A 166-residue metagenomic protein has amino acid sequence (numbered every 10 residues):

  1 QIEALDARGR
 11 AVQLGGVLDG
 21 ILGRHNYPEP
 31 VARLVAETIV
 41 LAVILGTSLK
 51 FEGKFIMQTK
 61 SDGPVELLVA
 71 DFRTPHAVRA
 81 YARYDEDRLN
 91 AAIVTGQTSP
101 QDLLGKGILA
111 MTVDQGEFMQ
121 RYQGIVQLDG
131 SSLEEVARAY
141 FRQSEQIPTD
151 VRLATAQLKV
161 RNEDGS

Functional and structural regions predicted by a protein language model:
Q1-S166: Interaction interfaces in information-processing and related assembly proteins
